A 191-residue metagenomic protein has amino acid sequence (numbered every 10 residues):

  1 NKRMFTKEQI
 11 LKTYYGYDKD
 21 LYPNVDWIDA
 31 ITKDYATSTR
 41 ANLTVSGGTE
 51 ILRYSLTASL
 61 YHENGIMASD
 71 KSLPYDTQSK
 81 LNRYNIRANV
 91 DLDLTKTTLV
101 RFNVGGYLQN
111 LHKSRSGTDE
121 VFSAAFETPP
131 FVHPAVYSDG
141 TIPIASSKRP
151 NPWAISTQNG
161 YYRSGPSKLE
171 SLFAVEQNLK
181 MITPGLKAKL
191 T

Functional and structural regions predicted by a protein language model:
N1, P184-L186: Short, Φ-rich (hydrophobic/aromatic) sequence segments
N1-G16, S116: Conserved small-residue
D20-S59, E63-I66, T77-P150, G160-G165: Flexible loop and strand-edge segments within Gram-negative outer membrane beta-barrel domains
L56, F102, F173, A188-L190: Membrane-embedded beta-strand positions of outer-membrane beta-barrel proteins
A154-S156: Surface-exposed, low-complexity/disordered Ser/Thr/Gly/Pro/Asn-rich loops and linkers
K168-E170: Short, solvent-exposed loop/turn segments enriched in Ser/Thr/Gly
